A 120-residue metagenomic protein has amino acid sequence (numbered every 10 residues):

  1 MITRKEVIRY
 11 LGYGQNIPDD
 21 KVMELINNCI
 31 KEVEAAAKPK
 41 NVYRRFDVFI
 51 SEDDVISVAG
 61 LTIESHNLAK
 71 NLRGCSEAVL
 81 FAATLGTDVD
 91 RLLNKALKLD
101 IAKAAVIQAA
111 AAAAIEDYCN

Functional and structural regions predicted by a protein language model:
M1-I107: Active-site helix-to-loop segments that bind/position phosphate- or nucleotide-bearing substrates and donors across
D100-N120: Internal, well-folded beta-alpha domain core
